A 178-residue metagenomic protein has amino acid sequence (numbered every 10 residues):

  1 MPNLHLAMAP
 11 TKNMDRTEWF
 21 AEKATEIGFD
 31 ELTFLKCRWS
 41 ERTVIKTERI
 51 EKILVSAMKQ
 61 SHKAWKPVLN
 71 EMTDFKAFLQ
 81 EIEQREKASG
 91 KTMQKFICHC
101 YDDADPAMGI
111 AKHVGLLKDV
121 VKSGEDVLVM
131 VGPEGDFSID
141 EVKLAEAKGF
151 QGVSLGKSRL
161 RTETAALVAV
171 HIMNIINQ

Functional and structural regions predicted by a protein language model:
M1-I97: RNA substrate-binding interface of SAM-dependent RNA methyltransferases
T11, Y101-D103, S158: Active-site beta-loop-alpha junctions enriched in small/polar residues
R16, R42-K46, P106, F137 (+1 more regions): Secondary-structure boundary/capping motif
E18, E22, E26, E134 (+2 more regions): Acidic-residue sensor for enzyme active/binding pockets
T73-Q80, D103-P106, L160: A short acidic, often aromatic-flanked loop/helix-cap motif at beta-alpha or helix-coil junctions that lines enzyme
K95-V142, K148-V153: Active-site/ligand-binding-proximal alpha/beta "capping" segment
F137-Q178: Structured adenosyl-cofactor binding patch, chiefly the S-adenosyl-L-methionine
